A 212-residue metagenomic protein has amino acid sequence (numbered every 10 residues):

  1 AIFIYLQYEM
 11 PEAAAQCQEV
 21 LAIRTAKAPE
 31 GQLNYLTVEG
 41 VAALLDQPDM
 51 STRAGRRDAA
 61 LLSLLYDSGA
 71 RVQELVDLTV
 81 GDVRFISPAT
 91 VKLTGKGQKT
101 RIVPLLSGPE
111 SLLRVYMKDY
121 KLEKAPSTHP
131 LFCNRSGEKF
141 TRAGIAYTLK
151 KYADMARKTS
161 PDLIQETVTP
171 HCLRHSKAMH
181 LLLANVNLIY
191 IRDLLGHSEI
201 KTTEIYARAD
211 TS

Functional and structural regions predicted by a protein language model:
A1-S212: Conserved catalytic core of the tyrosine transesterase superfamily
